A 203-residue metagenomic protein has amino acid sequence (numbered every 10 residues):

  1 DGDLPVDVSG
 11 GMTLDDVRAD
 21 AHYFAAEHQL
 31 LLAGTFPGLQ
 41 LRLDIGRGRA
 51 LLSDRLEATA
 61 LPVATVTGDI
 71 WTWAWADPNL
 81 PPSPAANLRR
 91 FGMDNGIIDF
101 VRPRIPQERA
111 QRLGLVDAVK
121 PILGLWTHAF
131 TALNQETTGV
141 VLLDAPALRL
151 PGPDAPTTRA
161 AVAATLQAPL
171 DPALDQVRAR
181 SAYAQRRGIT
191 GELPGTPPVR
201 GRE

Functional and structural regions predicted by a protein language model:
D1-M93: N-terminal leader/presequence regions that precede the main folded/catalytic core
E27-G34, S53-D54, P106-I122, A179-I189: Short, solvent-exposed secondary-structure boundary motifs
G34-R42, L125-A129, Q185-G191: Short small/polar-residue motifs
L41-R47, L133-Q135, E192-P197: Short, ordered beta-strand-loop transition motifs
D54, A132-Q135, G201-E203: Short acidic, glycine-rich loop/turn motifs
L80-L174: Surface-exposed beta-loop interaction hotspot
D154-E203: Alpha-helical oligomerization segments
